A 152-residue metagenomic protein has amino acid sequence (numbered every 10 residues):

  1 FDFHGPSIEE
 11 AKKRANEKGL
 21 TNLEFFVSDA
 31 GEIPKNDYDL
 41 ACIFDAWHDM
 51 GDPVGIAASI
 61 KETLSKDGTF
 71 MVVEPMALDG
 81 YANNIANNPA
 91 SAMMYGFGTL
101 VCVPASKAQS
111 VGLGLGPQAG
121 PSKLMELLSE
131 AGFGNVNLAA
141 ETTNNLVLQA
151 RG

Functional and structural regions predicted by a protein language model:
H4-P6: Conserved SAM/SAH-binding beta-strand->alpha-helix loop
A11-K12: Conserved SAM-binding loop
K18-A30: Conserved SAM-binding strand-loop segment of SAM-dependent methyltransferases
S28-A41: A short acidic, Gly/Pro-enriched loop at the edge of an enzyme's catalytic core that lines a small-molecule cofactor
D39-V54: A short SAM/SAH-binding and catalytic strip from SAM-dependent methyltransferases
V54-D67: A short glycine-rich, Lys/Arg-flanked "PGG" loop and its adjoining helix->strand segment in the class I
V73-A131, N137: C-terminal alpha-helical "lid/dimerization" subdomain adjacent to the S-adenosyl-L-methionine
S129-G152: Core SAM-dependent methyltransferase catalytic element
